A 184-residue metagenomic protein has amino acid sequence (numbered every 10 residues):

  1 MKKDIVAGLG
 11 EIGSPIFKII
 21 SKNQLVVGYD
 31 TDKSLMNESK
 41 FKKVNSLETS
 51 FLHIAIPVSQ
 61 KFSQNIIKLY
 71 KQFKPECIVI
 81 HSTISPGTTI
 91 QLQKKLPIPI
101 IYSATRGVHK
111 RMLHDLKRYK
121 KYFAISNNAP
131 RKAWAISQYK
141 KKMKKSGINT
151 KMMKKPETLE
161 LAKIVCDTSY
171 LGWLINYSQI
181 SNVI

Functional and structural regions predicted by a protein language model:
M1-V44, F51: NAD(P)+-binding Rossmann beta1-loop-alpha1 motif at the extreme N-terminus of oxidoreductases
L9, D30-T31, A55-V58, H81-T83 (+1 more regions): Structural motif
Y29-T31, V44-S46, I101-T105, K151-P156: Conserved beta-strand termini and adjacent loop/short-helix elements that scaffold enzyme active sites in alpha/beta
K40-C77: Rossmann-like NAD(P)-binding element
I66, P75, T83-M153: Rossmann-fold dinucleotide-binding core
A133, K151-N182: Active-site-proximal catalytic alpha-helix in oxidoreductases
